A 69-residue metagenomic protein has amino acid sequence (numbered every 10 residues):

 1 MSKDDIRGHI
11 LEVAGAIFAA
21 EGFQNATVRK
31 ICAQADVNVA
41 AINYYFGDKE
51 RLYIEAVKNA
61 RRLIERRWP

Functional and structural regions predicted by a protein language model:
M1-D4, A16: N-terminal intrinsically disordered/low-complexity leader segments
K3-L11: Onset of an N-terminal alpha helix
H9, I17-R51, E55: Helix-turn-helix
A56-P69: Amphipathic alpha-helical linker/stalk segments
